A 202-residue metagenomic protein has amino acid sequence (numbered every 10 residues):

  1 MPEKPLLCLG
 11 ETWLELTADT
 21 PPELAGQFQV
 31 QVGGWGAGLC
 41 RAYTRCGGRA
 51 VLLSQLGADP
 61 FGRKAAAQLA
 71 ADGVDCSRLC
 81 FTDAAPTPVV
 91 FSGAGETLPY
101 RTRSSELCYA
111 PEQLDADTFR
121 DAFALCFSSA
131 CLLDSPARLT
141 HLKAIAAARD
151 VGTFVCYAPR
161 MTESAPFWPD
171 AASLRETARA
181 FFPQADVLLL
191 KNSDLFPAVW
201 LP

Functional and structural regions predicted by a protein language model:
M1-V74: Glycine-rich phosphate/adenosyl-contacting loop at the front of the ribokinase-like
C8-L9, R78, P99, C156-A158 (+1 more regions): General beta-strand structural signal in soluble alpha/beta enzymes
L9, Q31-G38, E106-P111, D170-S173: Short secondary-structure boundary/capping elements
P21-L24, A66-Q68, E112-L114, L139-L142 (+2 more regions): Short, glycine/charged-enriched secondary-structure capping and boundary segments
P22, G48-S129: Conserved N-terminal subdomain of the carbohydrate kinase-like
A124-P202: Conserved beta-alpha-beta core of the PfkB/ribokinase-like small-molecule kinase fold
